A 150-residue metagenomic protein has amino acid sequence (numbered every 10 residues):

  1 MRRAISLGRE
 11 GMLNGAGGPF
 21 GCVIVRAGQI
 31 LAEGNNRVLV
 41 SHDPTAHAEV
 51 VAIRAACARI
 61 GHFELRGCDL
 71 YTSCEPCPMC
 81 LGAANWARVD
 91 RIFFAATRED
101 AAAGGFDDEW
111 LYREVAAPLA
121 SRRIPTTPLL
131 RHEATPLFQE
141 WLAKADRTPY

Functional and structural regions predicted by a protein language model:
M1-L13, P76, A83-Y150: Zinc-dependent deaminase
A16-F20, E64: Short, basic and Ser/Thr-rich N-terminal targeting/leader segments
G18, L39-H47, E75, S121 (+2 more regions): Residues at secondary-structure transition points
P19-G28: Short beta-strand scaffold segments in enzyme catalytic cores
L31-V38: Short beta->alpha transition motifs characteristic of CBS
H42-A87: Helix-adjacent hinge/juxtasegments
